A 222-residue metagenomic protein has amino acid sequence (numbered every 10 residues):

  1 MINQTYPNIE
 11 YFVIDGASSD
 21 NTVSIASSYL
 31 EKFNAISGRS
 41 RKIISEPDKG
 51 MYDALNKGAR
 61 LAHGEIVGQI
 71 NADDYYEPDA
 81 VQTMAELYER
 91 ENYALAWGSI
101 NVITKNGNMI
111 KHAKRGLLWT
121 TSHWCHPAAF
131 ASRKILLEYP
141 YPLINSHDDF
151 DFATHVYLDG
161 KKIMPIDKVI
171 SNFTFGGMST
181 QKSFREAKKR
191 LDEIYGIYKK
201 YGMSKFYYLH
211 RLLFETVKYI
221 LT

Functional and structural regions predicted by a protein language model:
M1, G16-A17, K49-G50, A72: Conserved short acidic donor-positioning loop in nucleotide-sugar-dependent glycosyltransferases
I2-I44: Acidic donor-binding segment of Leloir-type glycosyltransferases
T22, L55, Y76-T83, G107 (+2 more regions): Acidic donor-diphosphate engagement hotspot in glycosyltransferases and nucleotidyltransferases that stabilizes
S37, I44-A62: Glycine-rich, basic loop-to-helix element that forms the pyrophosphate-binding segment of sugar-nucleotide handling
M51, I70, Y75-A80, V102 (+3 more regions): Hydrophobic/aromatic residue at the end of a short beta strand that borders the catalytic acidic motif
V67: Short aromatic/hydrophobic "clamp" motif used to bind/position activated sugar donors
Y75, D79-I110: Conserved donor NDP-sugar-binding/catalytic core segment of glycosyltransferases
K114-K189, E193: Conserved nucleotide-sugar donor-binding catalytic segment
